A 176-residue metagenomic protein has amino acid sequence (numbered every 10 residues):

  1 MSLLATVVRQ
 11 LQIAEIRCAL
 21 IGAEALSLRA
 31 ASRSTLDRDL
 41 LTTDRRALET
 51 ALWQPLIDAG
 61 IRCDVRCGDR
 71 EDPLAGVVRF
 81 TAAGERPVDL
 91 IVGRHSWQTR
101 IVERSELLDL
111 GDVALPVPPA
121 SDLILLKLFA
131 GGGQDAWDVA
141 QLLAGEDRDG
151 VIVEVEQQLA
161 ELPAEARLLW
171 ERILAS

Functional and structural regions predicted by a protein language model:
M1-S176: Compositionally biased terminal segments of proteins
